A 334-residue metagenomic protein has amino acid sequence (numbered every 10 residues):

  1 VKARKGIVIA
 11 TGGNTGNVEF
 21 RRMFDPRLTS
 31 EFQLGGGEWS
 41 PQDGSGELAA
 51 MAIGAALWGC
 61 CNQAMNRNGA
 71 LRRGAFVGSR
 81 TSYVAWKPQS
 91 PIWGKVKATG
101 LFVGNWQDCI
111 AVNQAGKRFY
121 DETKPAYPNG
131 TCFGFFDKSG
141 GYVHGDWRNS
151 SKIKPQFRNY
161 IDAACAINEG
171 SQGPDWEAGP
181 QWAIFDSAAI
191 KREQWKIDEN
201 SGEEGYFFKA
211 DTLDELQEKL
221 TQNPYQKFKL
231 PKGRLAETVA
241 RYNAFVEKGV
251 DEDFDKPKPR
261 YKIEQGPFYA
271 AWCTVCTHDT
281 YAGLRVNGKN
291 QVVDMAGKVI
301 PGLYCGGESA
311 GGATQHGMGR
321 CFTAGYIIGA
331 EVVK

Functional and structural regions predicted by a protein language model:
V1-V77: Glycine-rich loop(s) and the adjacent beta-strand/alpha-helix scaffold that form part
G36-G44, T280, Q315-T323: Short, conserved micro-motifs enriched in small and acidic residues
E47-A49, I53-K227: An anion/pyrophosphate-binding glycine-rich loop and adjacent beta-alpha core in soluble alpha-beta enzymes
A49-A56, F322-K334: Internal hydrophobic alpha-helix adjacent to the cofactor/substrate pocket in enzyme cavities
N66-A70, K124-G130, C276-Y281, E308-G319: Glycine-rich phosphate/pyrophosphate-binding beta-alpha loops
Q114-A115, G288, M295, T323: Short, ordered coil/turn segments that flank beta-strands lining enzyme active or ligand-binding pockets
R118-F119, V292, I327: Hydrophobic "anchor" residues
F228-A313: A glycine-rich dinucleotide-binding beta-alpha-beta segment and adjacent secondary-structure elements that constitute
